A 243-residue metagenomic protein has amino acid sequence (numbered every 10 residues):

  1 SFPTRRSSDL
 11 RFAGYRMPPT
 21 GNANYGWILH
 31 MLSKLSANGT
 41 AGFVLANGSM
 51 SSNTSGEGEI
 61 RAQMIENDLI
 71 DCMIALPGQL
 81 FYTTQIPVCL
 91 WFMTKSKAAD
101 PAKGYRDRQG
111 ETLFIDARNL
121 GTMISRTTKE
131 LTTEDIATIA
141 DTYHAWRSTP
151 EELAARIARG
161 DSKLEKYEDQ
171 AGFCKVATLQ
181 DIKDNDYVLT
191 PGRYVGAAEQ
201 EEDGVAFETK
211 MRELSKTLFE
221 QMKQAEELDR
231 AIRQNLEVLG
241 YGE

Functional and structural regions predicted by a protein language model:
R5-Y241: A conserved structural/catalytic subdomain of Rossmann-like adenosyl-cofactor enzymes
